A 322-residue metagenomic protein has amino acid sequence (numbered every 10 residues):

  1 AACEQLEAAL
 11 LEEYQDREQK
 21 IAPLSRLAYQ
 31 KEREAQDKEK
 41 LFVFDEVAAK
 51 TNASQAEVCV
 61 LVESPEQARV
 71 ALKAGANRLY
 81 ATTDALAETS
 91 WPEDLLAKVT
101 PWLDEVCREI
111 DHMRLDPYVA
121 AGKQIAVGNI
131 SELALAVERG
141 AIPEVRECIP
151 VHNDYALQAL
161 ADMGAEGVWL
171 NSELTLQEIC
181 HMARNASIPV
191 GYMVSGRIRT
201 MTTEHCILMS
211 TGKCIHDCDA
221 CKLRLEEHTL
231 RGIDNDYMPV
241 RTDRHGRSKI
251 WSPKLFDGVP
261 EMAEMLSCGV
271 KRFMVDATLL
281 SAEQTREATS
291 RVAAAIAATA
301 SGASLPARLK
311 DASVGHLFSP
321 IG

Functional and structural regions predicted by a protein language model:
A1-A159, M163-G322: Active-site pocket-lining/capping segments in soluble small-molecule metabolic enzymes
